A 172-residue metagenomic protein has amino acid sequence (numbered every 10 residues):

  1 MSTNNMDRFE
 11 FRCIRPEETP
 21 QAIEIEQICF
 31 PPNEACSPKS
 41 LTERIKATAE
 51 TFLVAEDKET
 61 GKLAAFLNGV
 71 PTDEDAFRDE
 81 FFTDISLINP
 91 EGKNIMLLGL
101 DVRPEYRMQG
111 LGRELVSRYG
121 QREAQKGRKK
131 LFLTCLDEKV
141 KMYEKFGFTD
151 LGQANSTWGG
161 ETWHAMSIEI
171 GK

Functional and structural regions predicted by a protein language model:
R8-A22: A short beta-loop-alpha structural element at the N-terminal edge of CoA-dependent acyl/N-acetyltransferase catalytic
C13, E24-S37: Helix-loop element at the rim of GNAT/NAT acetyltransferase active sites that forms part of the acceptor-substrate
R15, L98, R103, L136: Residue-level recognition of the GNAT/N-acetyltransferase active site
P31-E59, F66-L87: Active-site rim helix/loop that mediates acceptor-substrate recognition in acyltransferases
K62-L100, R107, T157-T162: Conserved acyl-donor/pantetheine-binding loop and adjacent beta-alpha core of acyl/acetyltransferases and related
P71-E74, F132-T134, E144, T149-A165: Conserved catalytic-core motifs of GNAT/GCN5-like acyltransferases
I95, V116, R122-L136: Conserved GNAT acetyl-CoA-binding A-motif
V102, M108-Q121: Conserved acetyl-CoA-binding loop-helix of GNAT-fold acetyltransferases
